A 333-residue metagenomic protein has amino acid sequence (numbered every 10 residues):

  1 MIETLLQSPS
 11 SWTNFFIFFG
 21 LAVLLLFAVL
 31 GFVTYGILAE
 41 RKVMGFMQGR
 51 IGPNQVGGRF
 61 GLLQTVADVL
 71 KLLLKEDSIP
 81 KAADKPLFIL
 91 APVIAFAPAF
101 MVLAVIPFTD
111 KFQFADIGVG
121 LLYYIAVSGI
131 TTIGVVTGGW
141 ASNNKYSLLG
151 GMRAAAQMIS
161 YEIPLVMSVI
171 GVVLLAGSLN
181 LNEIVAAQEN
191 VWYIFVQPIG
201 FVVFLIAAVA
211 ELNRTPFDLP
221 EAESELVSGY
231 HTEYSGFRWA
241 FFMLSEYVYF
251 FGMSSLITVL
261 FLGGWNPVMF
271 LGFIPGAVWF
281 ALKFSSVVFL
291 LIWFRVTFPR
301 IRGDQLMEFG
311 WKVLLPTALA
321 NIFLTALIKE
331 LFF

Functional and structural regions predicted by a protein language model:
M1-F333: Selective transmembrane helix interface/packing segments
